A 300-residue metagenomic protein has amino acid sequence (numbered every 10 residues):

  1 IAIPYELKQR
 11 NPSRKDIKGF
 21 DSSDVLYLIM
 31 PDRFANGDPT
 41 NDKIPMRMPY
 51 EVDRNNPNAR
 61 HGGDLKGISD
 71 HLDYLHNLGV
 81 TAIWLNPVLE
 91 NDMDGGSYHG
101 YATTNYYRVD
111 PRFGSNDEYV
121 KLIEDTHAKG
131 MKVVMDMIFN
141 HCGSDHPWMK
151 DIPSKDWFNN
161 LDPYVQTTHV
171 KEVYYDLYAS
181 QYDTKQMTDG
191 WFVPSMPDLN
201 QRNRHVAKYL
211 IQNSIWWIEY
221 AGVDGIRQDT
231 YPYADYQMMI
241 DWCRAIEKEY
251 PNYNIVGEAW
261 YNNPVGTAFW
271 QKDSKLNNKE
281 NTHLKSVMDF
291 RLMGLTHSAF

Functional and structural regions predicted by a protein language model:
A2-K132, P147: N-terminal structural segment of carbohydrate-active enzymes
I17, V25-L28, L72, P147-M196 (+1 more regions): Core domains of carbohydrate- and sulfate-ester-processing enzymes
V25-Y27, I83-L85, V133-M135, I226 (+2 more regions): Hydrophobic faces of well-ordered beta-strands that scaffold small-molecule active sites in alpha/beta enzyme cores
D38, N86-P87, M135-F139, T230 (+1 more regions): Glycine-rich, histidine-containing beta strand-loop boundary motifs that form or position
I44-M46, D94-N105, F139-T184, R244 (+2 more regions): Aromatic- and acidic-residue-enriched segments that line the glycan-binding/catalytic groove of carbohydrate-active
E51-K66, A102-N116, S144, F192-A207 (+2 more regions): The substrate-binding groove and active-site-proximal loops of carbohydrate-active enzymes, especially glycoside
G62-Y74, N203-Y220: Short, acidic/polar
H127, H141, H146, N213-I215 (+1 more regions): Active-site-proximal helices and loops of the catalytic beta/alpha 8
